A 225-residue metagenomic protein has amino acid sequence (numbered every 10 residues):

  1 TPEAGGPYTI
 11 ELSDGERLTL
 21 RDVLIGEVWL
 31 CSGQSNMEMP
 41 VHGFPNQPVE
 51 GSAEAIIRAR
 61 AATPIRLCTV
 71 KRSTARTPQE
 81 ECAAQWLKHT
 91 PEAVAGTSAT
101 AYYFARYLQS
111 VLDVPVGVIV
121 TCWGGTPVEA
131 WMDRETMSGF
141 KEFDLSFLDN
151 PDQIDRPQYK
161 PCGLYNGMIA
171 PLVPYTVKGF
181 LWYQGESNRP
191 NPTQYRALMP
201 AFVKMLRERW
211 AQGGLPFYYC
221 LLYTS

Functional and structural regions predicted by a protein language model:
T1-S35: Extended acidic/polar, glycine-enriched regions that form or flank non-catalytic beta-rich accessory modules
L30-C31, R66, V116-V120, G179-Y183 (+1 more regions): Structural recognition of the beta-strand scaffold that forms the well-ordered cores of secreted hydrolase catalytic
M39-V41, P127-A130, R189-T193: Extracytoplasmic/secreted cell-surface and envelope-processing proteins
P45-K88, L112-L164: Surface-exposed loop and adjacent secondary-structure segments within mature catalytic domains
T90-S98, D152-Y159, Y183-R196: The substrate-binding groove and active-site-proximal loops of carbohydrate-active enzymes, especially glycoside
A99, Y103, Y107, G163-G167 (+2 more regions): Extracytoplasmic/secreted proteins, especially bacterial periplasmic and envelope-associated proteins
P171-G179, N188-Y219: Active-site neighborhood of glycoside hydrolase catalytic domains
Y223-T224: Conserved small/polar residues in nucleotide/adenosyl-binding loops
